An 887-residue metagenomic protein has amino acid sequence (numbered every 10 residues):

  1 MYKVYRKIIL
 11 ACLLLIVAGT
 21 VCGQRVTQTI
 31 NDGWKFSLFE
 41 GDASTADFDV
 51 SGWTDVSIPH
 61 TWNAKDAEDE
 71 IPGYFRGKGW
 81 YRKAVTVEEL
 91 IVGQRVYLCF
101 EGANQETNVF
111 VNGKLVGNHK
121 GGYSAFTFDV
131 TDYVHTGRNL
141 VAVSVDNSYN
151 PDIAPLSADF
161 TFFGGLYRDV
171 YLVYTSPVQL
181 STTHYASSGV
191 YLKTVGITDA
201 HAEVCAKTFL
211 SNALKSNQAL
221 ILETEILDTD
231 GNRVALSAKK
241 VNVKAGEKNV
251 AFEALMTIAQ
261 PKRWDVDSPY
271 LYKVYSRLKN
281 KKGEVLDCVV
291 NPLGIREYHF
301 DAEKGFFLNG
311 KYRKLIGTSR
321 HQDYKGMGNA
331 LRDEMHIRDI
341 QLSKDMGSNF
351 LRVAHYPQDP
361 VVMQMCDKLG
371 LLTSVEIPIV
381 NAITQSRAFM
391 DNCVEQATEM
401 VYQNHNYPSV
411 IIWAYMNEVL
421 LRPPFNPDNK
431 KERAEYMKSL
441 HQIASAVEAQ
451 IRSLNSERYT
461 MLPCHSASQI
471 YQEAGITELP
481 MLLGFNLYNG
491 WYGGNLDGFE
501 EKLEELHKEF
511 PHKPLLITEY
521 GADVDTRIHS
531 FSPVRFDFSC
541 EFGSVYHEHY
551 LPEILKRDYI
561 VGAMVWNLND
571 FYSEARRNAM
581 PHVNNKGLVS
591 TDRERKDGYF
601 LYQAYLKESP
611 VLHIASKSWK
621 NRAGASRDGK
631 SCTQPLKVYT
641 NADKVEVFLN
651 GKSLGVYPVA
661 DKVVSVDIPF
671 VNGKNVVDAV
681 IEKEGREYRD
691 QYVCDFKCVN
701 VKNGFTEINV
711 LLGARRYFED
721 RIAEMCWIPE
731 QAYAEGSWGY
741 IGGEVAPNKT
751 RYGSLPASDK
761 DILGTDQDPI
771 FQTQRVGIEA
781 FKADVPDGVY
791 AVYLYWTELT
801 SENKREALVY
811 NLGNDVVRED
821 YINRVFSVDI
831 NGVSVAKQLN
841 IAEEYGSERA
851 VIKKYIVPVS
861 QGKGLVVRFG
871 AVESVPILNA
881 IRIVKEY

Functional and structural regions predicted by a protein language model:
G23-E68, L140-N150, L172, E548-L551 (+5 more regions): Accessory carbohydrate-binding/adhesion or oligomerization-edge regions at the termini of glycan-active proteins
Q24-E101, P151-S157, F163-L166, V178 (+4 more regions): Extended carbohydrate-recognition surfaces in non-catalytic/accessory domains of CAZymes and lectin-like proteins
I30, L38-F39, R76-T183, S187-G189 (+6 more regions): Accessory beta-strand-rich segments of carbohydrate-active enzymes
W34, N139, K248, Y272-S276 (+2 more regions): A short tyrosine-centered beta-strand micro-motif
D55-A67, S148, I153, D159 (+4 more regions): Extended substrate-binding grooves/exosites of carbohydrate-active enzymes
V134-R138, K207-D301, G673, Y692-F696: Extended acidic/polar, glycine-enriched regions that form or flank non-catalytic beta-rich accessory modules
P177-A213, Q603-A642, N700-T706: Surface beta-strand/loop "capping" patches
K697-Y887: Compositionally biased, intrinsically disordered or flexible polar/acidic segments
